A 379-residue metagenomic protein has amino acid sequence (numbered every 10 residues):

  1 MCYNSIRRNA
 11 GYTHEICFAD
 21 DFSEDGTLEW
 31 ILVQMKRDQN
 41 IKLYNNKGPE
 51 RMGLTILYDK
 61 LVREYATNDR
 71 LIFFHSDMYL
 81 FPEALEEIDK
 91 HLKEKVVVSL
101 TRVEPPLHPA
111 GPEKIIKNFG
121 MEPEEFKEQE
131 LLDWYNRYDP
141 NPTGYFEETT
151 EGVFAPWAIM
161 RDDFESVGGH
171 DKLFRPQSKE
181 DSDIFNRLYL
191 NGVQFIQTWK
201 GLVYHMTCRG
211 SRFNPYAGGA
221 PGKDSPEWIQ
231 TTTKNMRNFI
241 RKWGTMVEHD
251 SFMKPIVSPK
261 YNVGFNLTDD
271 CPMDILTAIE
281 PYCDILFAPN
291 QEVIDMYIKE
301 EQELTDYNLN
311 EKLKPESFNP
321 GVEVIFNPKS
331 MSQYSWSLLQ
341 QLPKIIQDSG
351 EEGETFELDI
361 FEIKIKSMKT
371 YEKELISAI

Functional and structural regions predicted by a protein language model:
N4-T13, A278-D284: Short, acidic, metal-binding catalytic loop of nucleotide-sugar glycosyltransferases
I6-K47, N308: Acidic donor-binding segment of Leloir-type glycosyltransferases
G26, S76-H91, M331-L338: Acidic donor-binding/catalytic loop of UDP-sugar-dependent glycosyltransferases, especially processive GT2
K47-A66: Glycine-rich, basic loop-to-helix element that forms the pyrophosphate-binding segment of sugar-nucleotide handling
N68-Y79, G321-N327: Short beta-strand-to-loop acidic/aromatic patch adjacent to the donor-nucleotide binding site
Y79, E83-F126: Conserved donor NDP-sugar-binding/catalytic core segment of glycosyltransferases
E128, N136-R161: A recurrent flexible, glycine/aromatic-enriched loop bordering the glycosyltransferase active site that acts as
E151-G168, F174-L202: A short, conserved alpha-helix in the catalytic core of glycosyltransferases
